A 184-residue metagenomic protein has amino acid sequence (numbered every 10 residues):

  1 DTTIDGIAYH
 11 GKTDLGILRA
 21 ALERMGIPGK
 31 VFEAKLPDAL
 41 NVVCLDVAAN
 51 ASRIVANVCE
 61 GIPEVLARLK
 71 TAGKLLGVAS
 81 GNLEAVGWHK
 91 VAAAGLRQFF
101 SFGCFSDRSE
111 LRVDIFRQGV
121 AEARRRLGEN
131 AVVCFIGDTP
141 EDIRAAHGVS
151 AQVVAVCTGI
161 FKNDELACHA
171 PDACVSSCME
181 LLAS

Functional and structural regions predicted by a protein language model:
D1-G61: N-terminal helical cap/lid subdomain that shapes the substrate entry/recognition surface in HAD-like hydrolases
D5-H10, E33-P37, R97-L111, V132: A short, structured active-site edge motif that brings together acidic residues
I62-A92, C104-E110: Substrate-recognition element of Asp-dependent hydrolases with the DxDx(T/V) motif
V86-H89, A145, E165, A183: Phosphate- and divalent-cation-binding pockets in alpha/beta enzyme and binding domains that engage nucleotide-derived
H89-A123: Histidine/lysine/aspartate-rich catalytic loop segments that bind and position anionic ligands
G95-G103, E165-A183: Structural recognition of alpha->loop->beta junctions
V113-R144: Conserved Lys-Pro-Asp/Glu-containing loop-to-beta segment of HAD-superfamily phosphomonoesterases, centered on
F135-V175: Acidic, Mg2+-coordinating phosphoryl-transfer loop and its flanking beta/alpha structural elements, shared across
